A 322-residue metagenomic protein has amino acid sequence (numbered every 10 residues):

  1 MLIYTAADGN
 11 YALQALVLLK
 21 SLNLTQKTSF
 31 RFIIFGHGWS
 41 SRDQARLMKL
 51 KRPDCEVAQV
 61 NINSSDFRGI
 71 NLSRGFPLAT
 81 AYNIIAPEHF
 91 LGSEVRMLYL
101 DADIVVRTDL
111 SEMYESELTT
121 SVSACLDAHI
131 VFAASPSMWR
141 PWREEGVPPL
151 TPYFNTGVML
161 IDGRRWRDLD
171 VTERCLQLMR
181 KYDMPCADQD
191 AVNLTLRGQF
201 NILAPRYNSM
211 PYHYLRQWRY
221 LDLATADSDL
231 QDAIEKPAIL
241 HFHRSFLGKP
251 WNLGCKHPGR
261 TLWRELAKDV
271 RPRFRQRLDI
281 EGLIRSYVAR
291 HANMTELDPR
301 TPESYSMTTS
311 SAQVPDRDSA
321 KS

Functional and structural regions predicted by a protein language model:
M1-N10, T28, I161-S322: A glycosyltransferase accessory/donor-loop signature
S21-S29: Short, acidic, metal-binding catalytic loop of nucleotide-sugar glycosyltransferases
R31-G38, A124-L126: Short internal beta-strands
D43-A45, L50-H89: Active-site-proximal specificity loops/subdomain of glycosyltransferases
M97: Short aromatic/hydrophobic "clamp" motif used to bind/position activated sugar donors
L100: Catalytic metal- and UDP-sugar-binding loop of GT-A-like glycosyltransferases, i.e., residues flanking the conserved
I104-R140: Conserved donor-nucleotide/metal-binding helix-loop-beta segment in metal-dependent transferases, i.e., the alpha-helix
V131, M138-E173, N193, L203: Extended catalytic-interface subdomain
